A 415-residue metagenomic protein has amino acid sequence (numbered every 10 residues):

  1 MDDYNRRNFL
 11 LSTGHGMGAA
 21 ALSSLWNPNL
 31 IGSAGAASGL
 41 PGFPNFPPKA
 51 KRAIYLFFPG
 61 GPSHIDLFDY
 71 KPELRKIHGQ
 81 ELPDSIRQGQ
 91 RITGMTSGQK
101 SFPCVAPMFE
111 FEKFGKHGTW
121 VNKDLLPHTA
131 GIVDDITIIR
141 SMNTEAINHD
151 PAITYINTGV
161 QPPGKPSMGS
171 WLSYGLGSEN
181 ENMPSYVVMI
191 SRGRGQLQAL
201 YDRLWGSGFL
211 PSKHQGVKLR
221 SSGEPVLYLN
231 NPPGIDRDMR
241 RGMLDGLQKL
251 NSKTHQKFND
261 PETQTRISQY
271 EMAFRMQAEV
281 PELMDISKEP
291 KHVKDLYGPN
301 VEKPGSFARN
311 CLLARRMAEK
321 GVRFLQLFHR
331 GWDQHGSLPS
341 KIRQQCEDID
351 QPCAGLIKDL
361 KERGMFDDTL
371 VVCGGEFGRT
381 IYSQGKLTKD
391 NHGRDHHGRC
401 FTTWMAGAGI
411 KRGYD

Functional and structural regions predicted by a protein language model:
M1-D415: Ligand-binding pockets and gating/stacking loops
